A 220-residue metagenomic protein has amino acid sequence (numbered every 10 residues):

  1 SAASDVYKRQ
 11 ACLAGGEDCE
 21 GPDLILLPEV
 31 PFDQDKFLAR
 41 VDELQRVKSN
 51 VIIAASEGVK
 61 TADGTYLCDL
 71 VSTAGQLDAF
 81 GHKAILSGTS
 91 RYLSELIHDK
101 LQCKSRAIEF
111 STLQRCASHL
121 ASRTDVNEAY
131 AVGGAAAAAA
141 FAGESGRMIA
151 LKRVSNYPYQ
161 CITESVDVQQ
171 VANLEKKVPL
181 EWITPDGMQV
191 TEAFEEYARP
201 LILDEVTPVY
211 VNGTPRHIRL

Functional and structural regions predicted by a protein language model:
A2-Y7: Short, small-residue-biased leader/transition segments that mark boundaries at the very start of proteins
K8-L13, K36-A39, D63-C68, S118-L120 (+1 more regions): Short acidic, glycine/serine/threonine-rich loops at helix termini
R9-E29: Conserved thiamine diphosphate
C19-D23, V47-V51, L101-C103, A142-S145: Short coil/turn connectors at secondary-structure junctions
G21-P28, Q34-L93: A conserved active-site cap/scaffold subdomain adjacent to cofactor or substrate pockets
V30-P31, E57-V59, F110-T112, V154: Histidine- and/or cysteine-centered catalytic micro-motif in compact active-site loops
D69-L70, G75-L77, G81-L220: C-terminal non-catalytic interaction/assembly regions of soluble proteins
